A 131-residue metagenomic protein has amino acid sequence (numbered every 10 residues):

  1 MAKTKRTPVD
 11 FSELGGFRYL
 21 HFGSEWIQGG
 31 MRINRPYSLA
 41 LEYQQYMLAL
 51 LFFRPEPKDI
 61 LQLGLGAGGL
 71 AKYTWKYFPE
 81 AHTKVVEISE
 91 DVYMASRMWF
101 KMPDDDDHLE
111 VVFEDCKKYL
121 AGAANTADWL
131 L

Functional and structural regions predicted by a protein language model:
M1-P57, K76, H82: Rossmann-like AdoMet
Y37-L131: The AdoMet/dcAdoMet-binding core of the Class I SAM-like
